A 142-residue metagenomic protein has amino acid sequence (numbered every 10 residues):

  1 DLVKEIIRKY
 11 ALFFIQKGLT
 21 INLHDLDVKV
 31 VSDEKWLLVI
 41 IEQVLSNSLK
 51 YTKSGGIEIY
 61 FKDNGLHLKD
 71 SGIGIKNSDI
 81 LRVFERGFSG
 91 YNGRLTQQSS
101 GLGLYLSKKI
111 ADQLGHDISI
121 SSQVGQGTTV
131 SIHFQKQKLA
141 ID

Functional and structural regions predicted by a protein language model:
D25, K29-D33: Conserved micro-motifs of the catalytic ATP-binding
S48-L49: Short helix-loop "hinge" at the ATP-lid/N-box region of the Bergerat-fold HATPase_c
S54-G65: Short beta-strand/loop element within the Bergerat-fold HATPase_c
D70: Acidic ATP/Mg2+-coordinating residue in the GHKL
I75-F88: Short conserved segment of the HATPase_c
G103, S107: Short alpha-helical Gxxx[C/S/T] motif in the catalytic ATP-binding
G115-H116: Conserved glycine-rich
